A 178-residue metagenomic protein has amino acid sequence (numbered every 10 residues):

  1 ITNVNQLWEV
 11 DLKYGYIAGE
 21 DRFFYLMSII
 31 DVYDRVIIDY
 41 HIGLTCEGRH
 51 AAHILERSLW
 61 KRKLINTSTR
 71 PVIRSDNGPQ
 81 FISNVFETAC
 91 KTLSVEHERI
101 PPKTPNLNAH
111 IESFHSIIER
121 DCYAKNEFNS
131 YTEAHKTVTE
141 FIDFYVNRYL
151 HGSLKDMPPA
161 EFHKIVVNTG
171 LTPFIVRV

Functional and structural regions predicted by a protein language model:
I1-L7, T104, P158-V167: Basic, flexible linker segments flanking DNA-binding modules in nucleic acid-interacting mobile-element proteins
I1-S28, H53-R57, K61-R62, S68-R70 (+1 more regions): Mobile-element integrase/transposase regions, centering on the N-terminal DNA-binding/Zn-coordinating module
L26, E47, A51, R74 (+4 more regions): Hydrophobic (often cysteine-bearing) scaffold residues that line and stabilize catalytic clefts of nucleotide/cofactor
D31-I42, A51-I54, W60-K61: Electropositive, glycine- and tryptophan-enriched low-complexity nucleic-acid-binding patches
L64-S83, P105, K155-A160: Acidic/histidine-rich, metal-coordinating catalytic segments
T69-N77, K91-H110, N126-Y131: RNase H-like polynucleotidyl transferase catalytic core
V85-T88, T92, A109, S113 (+1 more regions): Generic alpha-helical secondary structure signal
K91-V95, I117-V178: C-terminal domain-tail junction helix/linker
